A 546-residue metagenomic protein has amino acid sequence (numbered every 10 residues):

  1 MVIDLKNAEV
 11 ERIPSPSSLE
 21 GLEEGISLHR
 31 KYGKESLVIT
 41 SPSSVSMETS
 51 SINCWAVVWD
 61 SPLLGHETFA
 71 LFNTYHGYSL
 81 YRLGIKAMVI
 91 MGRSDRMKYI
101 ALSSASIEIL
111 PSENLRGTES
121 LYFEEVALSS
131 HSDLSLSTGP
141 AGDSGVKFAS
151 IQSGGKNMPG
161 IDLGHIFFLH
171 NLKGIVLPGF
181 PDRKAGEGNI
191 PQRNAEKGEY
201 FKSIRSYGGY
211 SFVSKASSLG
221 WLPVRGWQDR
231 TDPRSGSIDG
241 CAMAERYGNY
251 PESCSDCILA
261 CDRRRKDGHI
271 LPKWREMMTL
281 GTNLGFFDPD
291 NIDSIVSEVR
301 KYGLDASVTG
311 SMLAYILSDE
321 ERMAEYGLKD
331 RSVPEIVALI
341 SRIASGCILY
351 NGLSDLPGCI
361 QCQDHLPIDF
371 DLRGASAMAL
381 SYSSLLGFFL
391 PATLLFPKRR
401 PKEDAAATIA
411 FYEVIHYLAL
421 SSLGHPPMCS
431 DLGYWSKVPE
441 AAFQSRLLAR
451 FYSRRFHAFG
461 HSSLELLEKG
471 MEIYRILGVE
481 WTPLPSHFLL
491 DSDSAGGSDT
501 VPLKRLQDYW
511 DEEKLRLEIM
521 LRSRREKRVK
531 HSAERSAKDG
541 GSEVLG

Functional and structural regions predicted by a protein language model:
D4-L5, V10, L19, N53 (+1 more regions): Extended C-terminal regions of large enzymes
P14-Y78, R82, K86-I161, K273-S294 (+1 more regions): Conserved mixed alpha/beta core segments that line enzyme active sites in large multi-domain catalysts
